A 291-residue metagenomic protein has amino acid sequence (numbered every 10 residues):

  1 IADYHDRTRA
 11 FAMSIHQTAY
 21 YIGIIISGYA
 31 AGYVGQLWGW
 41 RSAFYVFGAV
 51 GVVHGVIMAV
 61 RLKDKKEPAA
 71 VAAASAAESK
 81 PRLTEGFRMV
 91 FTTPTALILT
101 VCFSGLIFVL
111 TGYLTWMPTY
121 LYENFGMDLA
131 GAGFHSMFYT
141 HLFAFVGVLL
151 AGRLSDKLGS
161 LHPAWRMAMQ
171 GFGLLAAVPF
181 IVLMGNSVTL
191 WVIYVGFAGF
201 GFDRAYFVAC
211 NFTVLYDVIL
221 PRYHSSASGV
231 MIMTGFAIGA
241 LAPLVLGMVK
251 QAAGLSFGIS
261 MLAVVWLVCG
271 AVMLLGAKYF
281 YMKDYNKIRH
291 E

Functional and structural regions predicted by a protein language model:
I1-Y21: Cytoplasmic helix-loop-helix junction between adjacent transmembrane helices in 12-TM secondary transporters
H16-D64: Helix-loop-helix hairpin linking two adjacent transmembrane segments in secondary transporters
A30-W38, L121-Y122, L154-S155, G159 (+1 more regions): Interfacial helix-cap and linker-helix signal at transmembrane-aqueous boundaries of multi-pass secondary transporters
Q36-G48, W165-A168, M248-W266: A membrane-interface helix-boundary motif in multi-pass transporters
K65-T100, N124: Juxtamembrane intracellular "pre-TM" segments in multi-pass secondary transporters
P94-L149, V208, F212: Extracytoplasmic gate region of multi-pass secondary transporters
D156-G173: Cytoplasmic membrane-interface "Motif A"-like loop-to-helix N-cap segments of 12-TM Major Facilitator Superfamily
Y216-A253: A late C-terminal transmembrane helix in Major Facilitator Superfamily
